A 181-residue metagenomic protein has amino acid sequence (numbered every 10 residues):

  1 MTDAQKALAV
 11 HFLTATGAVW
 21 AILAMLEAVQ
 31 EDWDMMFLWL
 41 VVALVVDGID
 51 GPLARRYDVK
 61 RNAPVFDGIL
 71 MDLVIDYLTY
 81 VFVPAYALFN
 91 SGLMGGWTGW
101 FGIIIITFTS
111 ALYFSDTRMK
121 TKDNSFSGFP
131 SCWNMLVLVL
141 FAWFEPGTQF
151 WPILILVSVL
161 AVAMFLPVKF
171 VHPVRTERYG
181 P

Functional and structural regions predicted by a protein language model:
M1-G51, A163-P181: Topogenic membrane-insertion module of multi-pass membrane proteins
T2-F12, F66-V74, K120-F129, R175-E177: Short, amphipathic, aromatic/basic-enriched membrane-interface segments that mark the entry/exit of transmembrane
V10-A15, R56-Y113: Multi-pass membrane catalytic core of lipid/isoprenoid biosynthesis enzymes
T14-E27, V46-G51, I75-Y80, W100-T107 (+2 more regions): Hydrophobic alpha-helical transmembrane segments
L23-W39, V74, L78, F82-I103 (+1 more regions): Helix-coil boundary and interhelical linker segments in multi-pass alpha-helical membrane proteins
L40-D47, I105-D116, V157-P167: Alpha-helical transmembrane segments of multi-pass membrane proteins
P52-R61, A111-N124, F165-R175: C-terminal ends of transmembrane helices
D123-P181: C-terminal membrane-associated helical module and adjoining short loops/tails
